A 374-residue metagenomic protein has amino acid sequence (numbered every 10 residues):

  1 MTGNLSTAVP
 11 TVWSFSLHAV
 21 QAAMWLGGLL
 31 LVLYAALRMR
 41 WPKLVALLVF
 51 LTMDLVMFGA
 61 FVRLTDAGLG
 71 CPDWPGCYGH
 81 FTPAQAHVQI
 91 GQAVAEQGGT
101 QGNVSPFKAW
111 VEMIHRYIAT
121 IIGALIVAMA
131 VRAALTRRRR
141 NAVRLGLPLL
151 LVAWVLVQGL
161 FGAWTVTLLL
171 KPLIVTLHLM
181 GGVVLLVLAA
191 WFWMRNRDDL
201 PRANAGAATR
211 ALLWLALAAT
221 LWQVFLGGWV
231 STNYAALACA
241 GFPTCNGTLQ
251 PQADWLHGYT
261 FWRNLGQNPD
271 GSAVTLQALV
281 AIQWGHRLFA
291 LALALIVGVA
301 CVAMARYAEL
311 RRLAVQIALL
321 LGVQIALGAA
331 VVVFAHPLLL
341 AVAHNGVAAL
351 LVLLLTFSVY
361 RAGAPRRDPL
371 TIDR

Functional and structural regions predicted by a protein language model:
M1-R40: Transmembrane alpha-helices
T2-V9, A67-E112, A236-L279: Extracytosolic (periplasmic/ER-lumenal) interhelical loops and adjacent juxtamembrane/interface segments of multi-pass
G3-T7, F58-D73, A153-L179, W229-G241 (+1 more regions): Interfacial helix-loop-helix junctions of multi-pass membrane proteins
F15-A22, A109-A128, L173-L185, A281-V299 (+1 more regions): Membrane-interface loop-to-helix entry segments
R40, V131-L149, A207, C301-I317 (+1 more regions): Membrane-interface helix-loop-helix junctions at transmembrane boundaries of multi-pass membrane enzymes, predominantly
V45-D66, A219-V230: N-terminal signal-anchor transmembrane alpha helix
T120-R137, V184-R197, A292-A305, L351-G363: Membrane-interfacial alpha-helical segments at the cytosolic side of multi-pass membrane proteins
W191-A208, L212, L354-R374: A juxtamembrane structural motif centered on a specific transmembrane helix
